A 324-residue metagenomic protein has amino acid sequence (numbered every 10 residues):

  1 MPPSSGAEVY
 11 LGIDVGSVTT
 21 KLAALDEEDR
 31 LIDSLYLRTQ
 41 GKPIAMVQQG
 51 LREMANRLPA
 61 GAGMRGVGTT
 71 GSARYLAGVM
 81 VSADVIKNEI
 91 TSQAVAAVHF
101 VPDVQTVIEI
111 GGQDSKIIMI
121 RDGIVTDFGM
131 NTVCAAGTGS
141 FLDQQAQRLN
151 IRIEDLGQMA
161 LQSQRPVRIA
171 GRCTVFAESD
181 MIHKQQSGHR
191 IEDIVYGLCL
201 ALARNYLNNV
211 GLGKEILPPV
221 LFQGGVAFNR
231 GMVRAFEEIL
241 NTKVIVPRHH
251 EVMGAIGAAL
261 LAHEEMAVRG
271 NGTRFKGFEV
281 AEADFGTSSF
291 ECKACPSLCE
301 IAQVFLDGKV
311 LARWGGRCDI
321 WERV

Functional and structural regions predicted by a protein language model:
P2-E28, V104-R121, R165, E291-C295 (+1 more regions): Gly/Thr-rich phosphate-binding beta-strand-loop-beta motif of the actin/hexokinase/Hsp70
A7-A45, Q49-E53, F128, T132-V133 (+1 more regions): Short glycine-rich, Thr/Ser-proximal phosphate-binding strand/loop in the N-terminal lobe of ATP-dependent enzymes
Q40-I44, D122-R165, C173, E264 (+2 more regions): Glycine-rich phosphate-binding loop plus the immediately following alpha-helix
G71-A73, L212-I239, H250-G254: Glycine-rich phosphate-binding loops at beta-strand->alpha-helix junctions
D84-I90, E237-I256: Conserved phosphate-binding/catalytic loops in two-lobed NTP-binding clefts
V95, L142-D143, R248-F278: Glycine-rich phosphate-binding/hydrolytic loop that grips phosphoryl groups
A177-N208: Adenine-nucleotide phosphate-binding core of ATP-dependent small-molecule kinases
E264-V324: Acidic, glycine/GT-rich loop-and beta-edge segments that sit at the periphery of enzyme/chaperone cores
